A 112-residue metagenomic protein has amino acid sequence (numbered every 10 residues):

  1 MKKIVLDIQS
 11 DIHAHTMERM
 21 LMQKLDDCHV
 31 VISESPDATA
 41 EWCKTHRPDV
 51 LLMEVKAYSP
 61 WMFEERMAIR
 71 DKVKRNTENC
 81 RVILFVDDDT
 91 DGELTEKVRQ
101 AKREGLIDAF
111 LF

Functional and structural regions predicted by a protein language model:
M1-I4: Extreme N-terminal starter segment of soluble prokaryotic enzymes
I8-Q9, I32, V86-F112: Output/docking surface of receiver
D11-S33: Two-component/phosphorelay signaling modules centered on CheY-like receiver
V30, V82-I83: Hydrophobic/aromatic residues located in beta-strands of well-ordered beta-sheets within soluble catalytic
P36, D49-T77, V86-K97: Conserved phosphotransfer microenvironments
A38-E41: Short alpha-helical segment
L51, V82, A109-F110: Two-component signal transduction core modules
